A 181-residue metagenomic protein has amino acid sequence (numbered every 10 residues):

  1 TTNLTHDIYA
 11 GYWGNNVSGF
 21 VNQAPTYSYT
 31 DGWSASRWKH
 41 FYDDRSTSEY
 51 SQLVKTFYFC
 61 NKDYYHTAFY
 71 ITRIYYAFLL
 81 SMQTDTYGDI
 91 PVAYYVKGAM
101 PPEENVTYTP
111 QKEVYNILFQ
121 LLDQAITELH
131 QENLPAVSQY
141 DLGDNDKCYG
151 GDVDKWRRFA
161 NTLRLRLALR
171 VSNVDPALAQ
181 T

Functional and structural regions predicted by a protein language model:
T1-I117, L121-L122, E132-P135, T181: Short acidic-aromatic linear motifs embedded in glycine-rich loops, typified by GG[WY][YF]DAGD(H) and related
L4, F119-L142, V153-T181: Aromatic-residue-lined binding/catalytic grooves and analogous aromatic/hydrophobic interfacial grooves in multimeric
T30-W33, S138-K147: Flexible, solvent-exposed coil segments and beta strand-coil junctions, predominantly the extracellular/periplasmic
M100-P101, L142-D152: Carbohydrate-binding/catalytic loop surfaces
P110, V114, D152-R157: Short, well-structured alpha-helical patches and their helix-loop capping segments that border functional surfaces
